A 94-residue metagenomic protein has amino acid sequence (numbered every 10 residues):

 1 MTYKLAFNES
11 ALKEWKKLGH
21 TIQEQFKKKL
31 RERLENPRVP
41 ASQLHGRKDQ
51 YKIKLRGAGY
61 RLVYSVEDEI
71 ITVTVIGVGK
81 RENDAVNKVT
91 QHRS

Functional and structural regions predicted by a protein language model:
M1-T2, A41: Solvent-exposed, charged interface segments at domain starts and junctions
T2-A6, S10-K17, E24, L55-R61 (+1 more regions): Enriched for short, Lys/Arg-rich terminal
W15, G19, L34-P37: Flexible interhelical turns and helix-capping residues at alpha-helix boundaries within structured domains
T21-R33: Compact soluble domain cores
Q23-Q25, Q43, Q50, Q91: Residue-identity detector for glutamine
R31-L55: A short, surface-exposed loop/turn module that caps and links secondary-structure elements
